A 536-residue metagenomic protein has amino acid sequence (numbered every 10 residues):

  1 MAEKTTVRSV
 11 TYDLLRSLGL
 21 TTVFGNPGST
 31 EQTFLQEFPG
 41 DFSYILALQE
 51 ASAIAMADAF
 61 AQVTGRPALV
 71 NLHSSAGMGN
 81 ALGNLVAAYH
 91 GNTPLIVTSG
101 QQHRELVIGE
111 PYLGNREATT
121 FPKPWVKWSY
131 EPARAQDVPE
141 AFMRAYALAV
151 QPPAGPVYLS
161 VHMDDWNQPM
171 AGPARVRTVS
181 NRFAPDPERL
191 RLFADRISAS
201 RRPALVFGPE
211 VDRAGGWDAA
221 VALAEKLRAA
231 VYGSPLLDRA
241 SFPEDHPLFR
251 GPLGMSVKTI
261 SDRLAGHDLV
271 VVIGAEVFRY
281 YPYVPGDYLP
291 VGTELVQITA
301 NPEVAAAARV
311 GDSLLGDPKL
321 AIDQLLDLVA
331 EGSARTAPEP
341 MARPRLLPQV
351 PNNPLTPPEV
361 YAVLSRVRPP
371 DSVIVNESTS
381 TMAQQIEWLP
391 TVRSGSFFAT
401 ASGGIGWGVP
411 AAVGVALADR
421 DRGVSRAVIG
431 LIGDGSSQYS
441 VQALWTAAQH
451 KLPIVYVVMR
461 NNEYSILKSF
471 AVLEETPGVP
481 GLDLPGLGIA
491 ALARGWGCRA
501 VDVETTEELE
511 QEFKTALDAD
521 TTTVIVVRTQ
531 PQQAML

Functional and structural regions predicted by a protein language model:
M1-T6, Q136, S160, G172-A174 (+4 more regions): Phosphate/pyrophosphate-binding active-site segments
A2-V329, P370, S425-A427, T446 (+3 more regions): N-terminal alpha/beta PP-like core and its mobile active-site loop of ThDP/TPP-dependent enzymes
V7-Y12, R16-T21, N26-S29, F34-Q36 (+1 more regions): Active-site diphosphate/adenylate-binding microenvironment
P27-G28, S99, M163, P235 (+4 more regions): Short, small-residue-rich loop/turn micro-motifs
T98, L106-G114, M255, S261 (+4 more regions): Thiamine diphosphate
W125, V363-S372, A493-C498: A structural motif corresponding to the C-terminal end of an alpha-helix and its immediate exit/capping segment
S129, T178-N181, G208, L248 (+6 more regions): Conserved short-loop catalytic and cofactor-binding motifs
G208-E210, L236-L237, E276, T379 (+3 more regions): Histidine- and/or cysteine-centered catalytic micro-motif in compact active-site loops
